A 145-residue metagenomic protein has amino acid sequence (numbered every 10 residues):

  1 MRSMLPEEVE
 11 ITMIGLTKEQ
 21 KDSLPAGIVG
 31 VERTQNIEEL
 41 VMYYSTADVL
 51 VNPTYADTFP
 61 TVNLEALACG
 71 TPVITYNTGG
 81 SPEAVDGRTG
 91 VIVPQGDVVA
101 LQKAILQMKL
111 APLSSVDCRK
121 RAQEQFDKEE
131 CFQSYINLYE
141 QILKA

Functional and structural regions predicted by a protein language model:
G15-E38: Nucleotide-activated donor-binding/catalytic signature segment of Leloir-type glycosyltransferases, i.e., the conserved
D22-S23, T78-I92: Short acidic/histidine- and often glycine-rich active-site loop of Leloir-type glycosyltransferases that engages
R33, G87, V91-V98, I105-P112: Conserved acidic donor-binding segment of nucleotide-sugar-dependent glycosyltransferases
M42-A47: Short alpha-helical donor nucleotide-sugar binding micro-motif in glycosyltransferases
Y55: Aromatic "clamp/platform" in nucleotide-sugar-dependent glycosyltransferases that forms part of the donor/acceptor
P60-N63, S81: Short glycine/serine-rich donor-binding loops of glycosyltransferases
P72-T75: Short hydrophobic beta-strand element within catalytic cores of glycosyltransferases and related nucleotide-activated
L113-F126, Q141: A short, well-ordered alpha-helix in the C-terminal region of glycosyltransferases
